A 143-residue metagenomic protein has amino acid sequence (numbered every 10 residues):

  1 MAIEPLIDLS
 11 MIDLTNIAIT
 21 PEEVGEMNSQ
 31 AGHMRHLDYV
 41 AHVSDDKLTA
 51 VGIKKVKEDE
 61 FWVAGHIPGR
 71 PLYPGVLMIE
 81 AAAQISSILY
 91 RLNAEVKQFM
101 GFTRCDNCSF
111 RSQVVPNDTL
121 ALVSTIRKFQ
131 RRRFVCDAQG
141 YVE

Functional and structural regions predicted by a protein language model:
A2, D8-A18, I85-I126: Hydrophobic beta-strand-centered segment that forms part of the acyl-chain substrate-binding groove
A2-V43, L48: Flexible, low-complexity linker/boundary loops enriched in proline and small hydrophobic residues that flank enzymatic
S29-Y73: Catalytic strand-loop segment that frames the active site of acyl-thioester-processing enzymes
M34-H36, L120, F134: Hydrophobic core residues within well-ordered beta-strands of beta-rich domains
Y39, I53-K55, S109, V123-T125 (+1 more regions): Residue-level recognition of well-ordered beta-strand positions that form the cores of beta-sheet-rich folds across
V40, L72-K97: Active-site helix/loop of acyl-thioester processing domains in fatty-acid/polyketide metabolism, spanning hotdog-fold
K47-T49, N107, T119, R133: Structural motif
S112, N117, K128-E143: Acidic, glycine-enriched active-site microenvironments
